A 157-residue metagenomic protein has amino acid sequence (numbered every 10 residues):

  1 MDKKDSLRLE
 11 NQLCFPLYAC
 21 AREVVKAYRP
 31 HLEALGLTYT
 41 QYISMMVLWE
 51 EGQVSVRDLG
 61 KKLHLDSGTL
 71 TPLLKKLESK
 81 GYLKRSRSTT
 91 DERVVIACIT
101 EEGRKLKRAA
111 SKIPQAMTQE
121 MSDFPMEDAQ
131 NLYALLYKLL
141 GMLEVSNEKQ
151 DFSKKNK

Functional and structural regions predicted by a protein language model:
M1-D5, E127-K157: C-terminal regulatory/oligomerization modules of transcriptional regulators
M1-L35: N-terminal leader segment of winged-helix/HTH proteins
P16, E23, I43-M46, K105: Pre-recognition alpha-helix immediately N-terminal to the DNA-recognition helix within helix-turn-helix or winged-helix
Y18, M46-E50, S111: Short, locally clustered residues in the helix-turn-helix/winged-helix DNA-binding domain
V25, K75-Y137: Charged, amphipathic alpha-helical coiled-coil/dimerization segments
E51-S55: Short capping segments at the starts of secondary-structure elements
V56-R57, G68, K75, V95: Residues within helix-turn-helix
G60: The alpha-helix within a helix-turn-helix
